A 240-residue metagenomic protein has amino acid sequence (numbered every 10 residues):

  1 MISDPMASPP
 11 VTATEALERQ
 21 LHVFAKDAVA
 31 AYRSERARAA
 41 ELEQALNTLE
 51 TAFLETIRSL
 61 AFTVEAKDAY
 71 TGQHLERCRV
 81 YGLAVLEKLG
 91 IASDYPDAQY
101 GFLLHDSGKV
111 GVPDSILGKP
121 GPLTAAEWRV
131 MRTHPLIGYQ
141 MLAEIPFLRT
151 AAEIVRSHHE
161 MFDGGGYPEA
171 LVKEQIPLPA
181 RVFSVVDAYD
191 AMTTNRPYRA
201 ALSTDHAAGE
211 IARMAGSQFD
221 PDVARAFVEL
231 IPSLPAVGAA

Functional and structural regions predicted by a protein language model:
M1-S8, D220, A239-A240: Polar low-complexity intrinsically disordered regions
I2-R58, F62, A66: Amphipathic alpha-helical coiled-coil "transmission" helices that mediate dimerization and conformational coupling
K26, N47, L54, A61 (+1 more regions): Metal-dependent catalytic cores of enzymes that make or break cyclic nucleotides and related phosphoester linkages
